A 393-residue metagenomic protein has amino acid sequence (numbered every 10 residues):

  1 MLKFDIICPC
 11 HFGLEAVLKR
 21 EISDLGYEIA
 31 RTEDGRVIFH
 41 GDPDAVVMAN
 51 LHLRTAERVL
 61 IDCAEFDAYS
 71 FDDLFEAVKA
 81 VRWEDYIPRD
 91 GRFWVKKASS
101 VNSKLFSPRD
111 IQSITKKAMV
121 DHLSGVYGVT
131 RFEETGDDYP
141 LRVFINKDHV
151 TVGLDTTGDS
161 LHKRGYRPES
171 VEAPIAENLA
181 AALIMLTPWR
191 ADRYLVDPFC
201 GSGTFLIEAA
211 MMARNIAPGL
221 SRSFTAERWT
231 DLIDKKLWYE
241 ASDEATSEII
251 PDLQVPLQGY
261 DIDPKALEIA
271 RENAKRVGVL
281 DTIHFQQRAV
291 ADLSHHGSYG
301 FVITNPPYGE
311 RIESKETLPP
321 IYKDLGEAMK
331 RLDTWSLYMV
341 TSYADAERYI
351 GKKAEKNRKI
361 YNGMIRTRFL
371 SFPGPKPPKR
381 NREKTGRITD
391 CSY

Functional and structural regions predicted by a protein language model:
L2-Y139, I388-Y393: Non-catalytic nucleic-acid substrate-recognition regions in nucleic-acid-modifying enzymes
I22, V95, V143, N305 (+1 more regions): Residue-level signal for inorganic ion chemistry
V47-T55, D159-R164, P168-E169, G374-Y393: Flexible, glycine-/basic-rich loop-and-beta segments that form/coincide with the SAM-dependent methyltransferase
S100-S103, S160, P307-R311: A short, flexible beta-alpha/helix-coil linker loop
L141-T157, L370, K379: C-terminal edge-of-domain segments
V152-L186: SAM-dependent Rossmann-like transferase core, predominantly class I methyltransferases with a strong bias toward
I175-S294, E310-R311, T317: Conserved S-adenosyl-L-methionine
A289-Y393: C-terminal catalytic and target-recognition region of SAM-dependent MTase-like enzymes, primarily methyltransferases
